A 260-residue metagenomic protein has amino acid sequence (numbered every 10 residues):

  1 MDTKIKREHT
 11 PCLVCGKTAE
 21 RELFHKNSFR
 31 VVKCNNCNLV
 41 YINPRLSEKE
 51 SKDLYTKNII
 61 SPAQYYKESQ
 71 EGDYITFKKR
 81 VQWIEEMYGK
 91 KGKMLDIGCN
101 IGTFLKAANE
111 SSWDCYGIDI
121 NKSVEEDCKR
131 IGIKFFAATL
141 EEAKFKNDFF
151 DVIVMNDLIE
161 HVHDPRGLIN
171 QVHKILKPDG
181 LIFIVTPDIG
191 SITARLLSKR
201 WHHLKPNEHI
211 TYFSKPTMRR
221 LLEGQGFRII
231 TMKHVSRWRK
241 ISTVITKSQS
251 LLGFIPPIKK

Functional and structural regions predicted by a protein language model:
M1-N156, R166-N170, H234-V235: Conserved N-terminal segment of class I S-adenosyl-L-methionine
D2-T10, E22, I230-K260: A C-terminal cap/extension of S-adenosyl-L-methionine-dependent methyltransferases that defines the acceptor-substrate
L13-E20, K215-V235: A SAM-dependent methyltransferase catalytic signature shared across enzymes that methylate proteins
N156-H163, V185, E208: Short catalytic micro-motifs in class I SAM-dependent methyltransferases
H163-G167, A194: Short N-terminal helix/helix-N-cap motif within the alpha/beta-hydrolase-1
R166-L181: A short glycine-rich, Lys/Arg-flanked "PGG" loop and its adjoining helix->strand segment in the class I
I184-T211, P216-E223, T246: Short, glycine-/aromatic-enriched active-site segment of Class I SAM-dependent methyltransferases
